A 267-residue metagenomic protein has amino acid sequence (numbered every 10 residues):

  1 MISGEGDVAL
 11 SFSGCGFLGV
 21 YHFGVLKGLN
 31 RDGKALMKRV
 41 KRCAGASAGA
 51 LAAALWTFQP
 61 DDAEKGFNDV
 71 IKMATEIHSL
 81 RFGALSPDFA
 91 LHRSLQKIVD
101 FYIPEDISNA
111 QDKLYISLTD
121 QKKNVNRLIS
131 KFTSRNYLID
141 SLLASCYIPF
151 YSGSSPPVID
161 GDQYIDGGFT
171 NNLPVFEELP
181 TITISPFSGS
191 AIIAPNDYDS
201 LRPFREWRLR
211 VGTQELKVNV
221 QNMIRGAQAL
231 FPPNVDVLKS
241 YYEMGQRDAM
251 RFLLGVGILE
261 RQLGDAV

Functional and structural regions predicted by a protein language model:
M1-A44, L51-V267: Patatin-like phospholipase
